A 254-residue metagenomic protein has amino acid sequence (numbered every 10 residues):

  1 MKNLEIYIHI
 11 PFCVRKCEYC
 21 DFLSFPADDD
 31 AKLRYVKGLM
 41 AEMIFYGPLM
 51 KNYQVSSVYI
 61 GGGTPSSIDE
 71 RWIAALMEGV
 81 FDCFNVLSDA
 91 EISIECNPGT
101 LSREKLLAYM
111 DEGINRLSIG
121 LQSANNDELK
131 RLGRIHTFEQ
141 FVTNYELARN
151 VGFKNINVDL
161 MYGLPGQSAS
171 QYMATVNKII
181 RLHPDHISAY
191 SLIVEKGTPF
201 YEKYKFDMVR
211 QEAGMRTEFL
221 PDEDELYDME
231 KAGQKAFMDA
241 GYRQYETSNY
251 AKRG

Functional and structural regions predicted by a protein language model:
K2-I10: Immediate flanking context of iron-sulfur cluster ligation sites
K2-N3, S24-P48, Y53-G254: C-terminal scaffold of the Radical SAM
P11-S24: Local cysteine-cluster metal-coordination motifs and their immediate loop/turn environment, predominantly Fe-S cluster
